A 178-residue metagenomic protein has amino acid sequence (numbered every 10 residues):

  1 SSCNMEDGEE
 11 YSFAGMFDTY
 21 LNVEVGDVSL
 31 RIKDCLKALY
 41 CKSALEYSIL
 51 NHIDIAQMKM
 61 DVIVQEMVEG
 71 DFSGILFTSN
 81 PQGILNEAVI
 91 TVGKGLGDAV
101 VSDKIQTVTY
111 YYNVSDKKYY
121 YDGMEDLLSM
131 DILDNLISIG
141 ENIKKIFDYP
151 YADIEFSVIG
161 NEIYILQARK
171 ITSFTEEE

Functional and structural regions predicted by a protein language model:
S1-E178: Conserved mixed alpha/beta core segments that line enzyme active sites in large multi-domain catalysts
